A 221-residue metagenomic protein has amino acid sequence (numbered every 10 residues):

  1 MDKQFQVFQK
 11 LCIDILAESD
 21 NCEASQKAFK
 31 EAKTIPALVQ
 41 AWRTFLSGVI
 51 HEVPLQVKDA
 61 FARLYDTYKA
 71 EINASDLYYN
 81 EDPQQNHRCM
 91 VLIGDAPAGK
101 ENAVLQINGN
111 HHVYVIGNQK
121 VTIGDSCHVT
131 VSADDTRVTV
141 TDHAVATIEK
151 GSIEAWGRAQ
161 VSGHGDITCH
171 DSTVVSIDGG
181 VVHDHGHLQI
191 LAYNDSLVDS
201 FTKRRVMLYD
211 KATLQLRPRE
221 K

Functional and structural regions predicted by a protein language model:
M1-K221: Short, glycine-biased loop/turn motifs at secondary-structure junctions and in low-complexity Ser/Thr/Pro-rich termini
